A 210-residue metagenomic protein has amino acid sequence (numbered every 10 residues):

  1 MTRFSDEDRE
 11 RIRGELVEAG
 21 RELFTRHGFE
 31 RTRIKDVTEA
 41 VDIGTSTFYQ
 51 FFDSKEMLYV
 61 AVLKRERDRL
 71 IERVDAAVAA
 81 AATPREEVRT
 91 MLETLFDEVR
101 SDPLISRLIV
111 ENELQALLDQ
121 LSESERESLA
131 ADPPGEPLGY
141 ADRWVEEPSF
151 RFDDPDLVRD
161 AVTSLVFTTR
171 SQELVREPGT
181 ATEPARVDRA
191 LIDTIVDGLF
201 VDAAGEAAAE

Functional and structural regions predicted by a protein language model:
M1-R11, A204-E210: N-terminal intrinsically disordered/low-complexity leader segments
I12-G20, V37, V62-E66, L70 (+2 more regions): Generic hydrophobic, amphipathic alpha-helix propensity
E15, L23-M57, A61: Helix-turn-helix
E18-L23, T94, E98, L165: Short amphipathic alpha-helical elements of helix-turn-helix/winged-helix folds
M57, A61, E72-I105, V158-V162 (+1 more regions): Hydrophobic alpha-helical connector segments
D68-I71, D119-S149, D156-D160: Amphipathic alpha-helical packing segments from all-alpha helical-bundle domains
E86-T90, V99-E123, S171-V175: Amphipathic alpha-helical segments used for helix-helix packing
S106-R107, V145-I192, A204-E210: Hydrophobic/aromatic-rich alpha-helical bundle segments in the mid-to-C-terminal region
